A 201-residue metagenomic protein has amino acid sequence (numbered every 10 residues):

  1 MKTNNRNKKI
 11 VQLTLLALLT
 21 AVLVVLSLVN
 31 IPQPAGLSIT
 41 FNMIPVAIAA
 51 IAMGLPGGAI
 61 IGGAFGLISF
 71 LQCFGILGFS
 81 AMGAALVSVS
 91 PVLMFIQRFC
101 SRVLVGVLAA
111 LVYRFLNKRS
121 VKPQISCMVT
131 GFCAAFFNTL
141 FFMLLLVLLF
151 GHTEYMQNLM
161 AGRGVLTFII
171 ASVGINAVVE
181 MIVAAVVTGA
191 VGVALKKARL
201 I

Functional and structural regions predicted by a protein language model:
M1-I201: Loop-helix junctions at membrane interfaces
